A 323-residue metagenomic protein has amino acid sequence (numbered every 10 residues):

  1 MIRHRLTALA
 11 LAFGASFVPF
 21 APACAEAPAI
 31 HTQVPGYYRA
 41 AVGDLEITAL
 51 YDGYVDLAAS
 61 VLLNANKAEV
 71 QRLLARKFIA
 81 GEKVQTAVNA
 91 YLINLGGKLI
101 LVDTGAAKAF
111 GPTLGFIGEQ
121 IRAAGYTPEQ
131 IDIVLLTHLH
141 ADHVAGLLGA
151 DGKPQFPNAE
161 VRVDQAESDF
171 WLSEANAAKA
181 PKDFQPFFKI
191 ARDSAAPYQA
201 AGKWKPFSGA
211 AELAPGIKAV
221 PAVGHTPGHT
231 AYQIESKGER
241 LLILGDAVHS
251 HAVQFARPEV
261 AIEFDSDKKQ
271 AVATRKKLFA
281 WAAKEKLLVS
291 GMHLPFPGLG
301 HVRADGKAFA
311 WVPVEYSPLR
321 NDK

Functional and structural regions predicted by a protein language model:
A8-P19: Bacterial N-terminal signal peptides
F20-A25: Sec/Tat signal peptide C-region and signal peptidase I cleavage site
T32-A124, A231-V248: Conserved beta-strand hairpin/beta-sheet module of binuclear metal-dependent hydrolase folds, prominently
D52-G53, T104-A107, L139, A166-E167 (+3 more regions): Active-site metal-binding loops of divalent metal-dependent hydrolases
A87-A90, G96-K98, G111-R162: Active-site metal-binding motif and surrounding structural segment of the metallo-beta-lactamase
G111, A231-Q233, K237-K323: Cap/insert and terminal regions of metallo-dependent hydrolase folds
G115, R122-Y126, Q130, P157-E160 (+3 more regions): Metallo-beta-lactamase
V134-V144, A222-H229, S290-P297: Histidine-centered catalytic micro-motifs
